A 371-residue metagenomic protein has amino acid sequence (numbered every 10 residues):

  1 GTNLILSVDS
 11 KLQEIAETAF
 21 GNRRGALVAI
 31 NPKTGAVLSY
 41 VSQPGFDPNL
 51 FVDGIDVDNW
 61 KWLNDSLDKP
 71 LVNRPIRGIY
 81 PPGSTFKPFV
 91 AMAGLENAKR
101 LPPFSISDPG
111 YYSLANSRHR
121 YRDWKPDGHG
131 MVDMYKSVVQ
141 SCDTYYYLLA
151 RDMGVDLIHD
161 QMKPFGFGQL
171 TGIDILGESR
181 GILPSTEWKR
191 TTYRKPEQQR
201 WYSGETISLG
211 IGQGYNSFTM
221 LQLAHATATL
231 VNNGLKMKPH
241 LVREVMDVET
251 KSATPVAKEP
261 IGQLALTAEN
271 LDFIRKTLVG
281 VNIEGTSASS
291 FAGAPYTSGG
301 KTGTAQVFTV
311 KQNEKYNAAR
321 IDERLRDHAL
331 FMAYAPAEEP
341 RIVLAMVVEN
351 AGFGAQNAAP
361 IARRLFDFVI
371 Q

Functional and structural regions predicted by a protein language model:
G1-A26: Conserved, well-ordered alpha-helix/loop/beta-strand core segments that scaffold catalytic motifs
V8, K33-T85, F89-M346: Beta-lactam-recognizing serine transpeptidase/beta-lactamase-like catalytic domain environment
L27-P32: Short hydrophobic alpha-helical segments used for membrane anchoring or interfacial signaling
L223, K238, G354-R363: Short, charged, low-complexity patches
S252-I261, P360-Q371: Short, gly/Ser/Thr-rich active-site loops of penicillin-recognizing serine hydrolases
E349-G352: A generic structural motif
